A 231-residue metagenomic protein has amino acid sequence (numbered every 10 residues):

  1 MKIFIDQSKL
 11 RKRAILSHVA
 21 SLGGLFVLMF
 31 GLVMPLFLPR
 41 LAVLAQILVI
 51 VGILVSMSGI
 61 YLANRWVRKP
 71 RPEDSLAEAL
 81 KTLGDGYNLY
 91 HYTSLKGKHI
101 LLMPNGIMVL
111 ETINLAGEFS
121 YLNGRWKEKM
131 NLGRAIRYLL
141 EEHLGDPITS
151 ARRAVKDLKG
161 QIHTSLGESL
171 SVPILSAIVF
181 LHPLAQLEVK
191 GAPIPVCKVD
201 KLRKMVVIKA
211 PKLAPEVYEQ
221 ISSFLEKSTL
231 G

Functional and structural regions predicted by a protein language model:
M1-G97, L102-I107, I113-N123, E128-G231: Surface-exposed interaction regions that form or flank ligand-binding interfaces
